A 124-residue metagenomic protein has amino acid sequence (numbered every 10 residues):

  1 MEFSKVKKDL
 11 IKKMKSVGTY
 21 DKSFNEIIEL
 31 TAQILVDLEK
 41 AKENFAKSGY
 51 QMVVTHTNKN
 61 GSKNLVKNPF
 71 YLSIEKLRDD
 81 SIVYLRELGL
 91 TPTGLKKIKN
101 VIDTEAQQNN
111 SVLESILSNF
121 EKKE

Functional and structural regions predicted by a protein language model:
M1-Q33, E43, Q51-N60, K123: Positively charged, structured surface patches that bind polyanionic biopolymers
K5, D9, S16, K97-E124: Charge-dense (acidic/basic), low-complexity helical/coil segments that act as generic electrostatic interaction patches
E29-E105: Amphipathic alpha-helical protein-protein interaction segments
